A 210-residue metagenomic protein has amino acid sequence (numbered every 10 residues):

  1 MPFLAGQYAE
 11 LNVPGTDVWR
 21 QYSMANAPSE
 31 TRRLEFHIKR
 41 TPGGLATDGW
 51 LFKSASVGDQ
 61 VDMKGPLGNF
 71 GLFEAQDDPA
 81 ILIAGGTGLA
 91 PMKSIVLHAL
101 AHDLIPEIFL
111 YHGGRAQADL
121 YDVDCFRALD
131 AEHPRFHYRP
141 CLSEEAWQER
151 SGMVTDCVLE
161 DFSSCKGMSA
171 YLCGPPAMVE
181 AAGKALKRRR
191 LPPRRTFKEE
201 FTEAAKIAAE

Functional and structural regions predicted by a protein language model:
M1-Q60, G114-A116, L142-E145: Ferredoxin-reductase
G6, G88, P175: Short, conserved phosphate/pyrophosphate- and ester-handling motifs at nucleotide-, phospho-/glycolipid
G65-D77: A short, basic/flexible loop-to-alpha-helix module at the beginning of a structural domain
G71, P91-S94, A181-A182: Phosphate- and divalent-cation-binding pockets in alpha/beta enzyme and binding domains that engage nucleotide-derived
D77, H98-I108: Conserved S-adenosyl-L-methionine
L89-A101: Histidine-anchored nucleotide/phosphate-binding helix
E107-E210: Reductase modules of NAD(P)H-dependent flavoproteins
